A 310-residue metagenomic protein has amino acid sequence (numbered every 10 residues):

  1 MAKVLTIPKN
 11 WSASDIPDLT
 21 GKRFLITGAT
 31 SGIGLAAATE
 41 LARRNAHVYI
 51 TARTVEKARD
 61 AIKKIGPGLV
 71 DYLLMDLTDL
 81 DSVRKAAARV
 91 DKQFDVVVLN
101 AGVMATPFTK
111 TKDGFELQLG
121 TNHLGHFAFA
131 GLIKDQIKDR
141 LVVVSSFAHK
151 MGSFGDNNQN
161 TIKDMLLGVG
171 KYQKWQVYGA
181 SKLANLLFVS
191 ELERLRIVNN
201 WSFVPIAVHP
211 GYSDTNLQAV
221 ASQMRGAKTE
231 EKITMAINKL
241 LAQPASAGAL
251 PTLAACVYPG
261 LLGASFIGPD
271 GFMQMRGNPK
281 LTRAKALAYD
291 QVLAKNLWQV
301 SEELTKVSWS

Functional and structural regions predicted by a protein language model:
A2-R225, L304-W309: Rossmann-fold NAD(P)H-dependent dehydrogenase/reductase core
K3, K232-L281, Q291-K295: C-terminal helical subdomain
I50-R53, D79, L240, A247 (+2 more regions): Residues at the start of alpha-helices and the adjacent loop-to-helix junctions
D113-F115, T282-L287: Short glycine-enriched, charge-decorated loop/helix-capping segments at active-site entrances that position
T161-G170, A227-I233, R276-R283: Short glycine/proline- and charge-enriched loop/turn segments that cap or connect secondary-structure elements
Y172-G179, A236-A242, A284-Y289: Active-site rim elements
K285-S310: C-terminal amphipathic/interface module of NAD(P)-dependent oxidoreductases and related NAD-binding regulators
